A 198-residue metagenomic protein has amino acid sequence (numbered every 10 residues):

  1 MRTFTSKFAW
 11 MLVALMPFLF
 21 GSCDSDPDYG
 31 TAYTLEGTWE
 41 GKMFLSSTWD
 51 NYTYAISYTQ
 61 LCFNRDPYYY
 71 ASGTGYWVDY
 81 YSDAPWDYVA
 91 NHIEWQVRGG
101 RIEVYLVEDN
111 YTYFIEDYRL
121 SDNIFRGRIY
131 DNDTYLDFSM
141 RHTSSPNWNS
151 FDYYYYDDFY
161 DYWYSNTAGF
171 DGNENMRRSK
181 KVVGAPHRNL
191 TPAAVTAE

Functional and structural regions predicted by a protein language model:
M1-K7: Positively charged n-region of N-terminal signal peptides that target proteins for export
R2, V13-S46, Y162: Bacterial Sec-dependent N-terminal signal peptides
T31-I56, H92-V97, Y155-D158: Tryptophan-anchored aromatic micro-motifs
Y33-E40, Y70-Y76, V97-V104, S121-R126: Short, hydrophobic/aromatic-rich segments at coil-to-beta transitions
E40-S47, T74-Y80, Y130-N132: Generic short beta-strand segments
Y52-I102, A185, T196: N-terminal glycine/threonine-rich, aromatic-flanked beta-hairpin/loop signature
R101-E198: Beta-sheet ligand-binding and adhesion/scaffold domains
